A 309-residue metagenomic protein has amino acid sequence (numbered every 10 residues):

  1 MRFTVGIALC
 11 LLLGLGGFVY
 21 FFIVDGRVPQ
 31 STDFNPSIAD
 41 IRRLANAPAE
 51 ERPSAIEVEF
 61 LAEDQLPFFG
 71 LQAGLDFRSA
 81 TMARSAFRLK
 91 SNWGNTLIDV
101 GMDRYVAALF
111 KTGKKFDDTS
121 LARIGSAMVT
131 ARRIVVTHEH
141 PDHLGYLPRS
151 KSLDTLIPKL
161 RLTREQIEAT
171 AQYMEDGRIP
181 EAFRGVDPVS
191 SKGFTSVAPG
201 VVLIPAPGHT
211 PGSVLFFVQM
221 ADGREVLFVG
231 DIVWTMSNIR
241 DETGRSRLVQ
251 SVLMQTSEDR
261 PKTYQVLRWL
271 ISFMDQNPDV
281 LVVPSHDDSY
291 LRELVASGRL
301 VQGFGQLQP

Functional and structural regions predicted by a protein language model:
M1-L15: N-terminal Sec-pathway targeting helices
G14-N35: Membrane-interface motif at the C-terminal end of an N-terminal transmembrane signal
G26, L121-A122, R224-E225, V229-P309: Cap/insert and terminal regions of metallo-dependent hydrolase folds
R43-A45, T119-S126, T130, S152-P205 (+2 more regions): Metallo-beta-lactamase
D64-R133: Pre-active-site segment of Zn-dependent metallo-hydrolases
V100-D103, E139, H209-T210, G230-I232 (+1 more regions): Active-site metal-binding loops of divalent metal-dependent hydrolases
A131-D142: Metallo-beta-lactamase
G145-T155, E293-G298: Metal-dependent catalytic neighborhoods of phosphoester/phosphodiester hydrolases
